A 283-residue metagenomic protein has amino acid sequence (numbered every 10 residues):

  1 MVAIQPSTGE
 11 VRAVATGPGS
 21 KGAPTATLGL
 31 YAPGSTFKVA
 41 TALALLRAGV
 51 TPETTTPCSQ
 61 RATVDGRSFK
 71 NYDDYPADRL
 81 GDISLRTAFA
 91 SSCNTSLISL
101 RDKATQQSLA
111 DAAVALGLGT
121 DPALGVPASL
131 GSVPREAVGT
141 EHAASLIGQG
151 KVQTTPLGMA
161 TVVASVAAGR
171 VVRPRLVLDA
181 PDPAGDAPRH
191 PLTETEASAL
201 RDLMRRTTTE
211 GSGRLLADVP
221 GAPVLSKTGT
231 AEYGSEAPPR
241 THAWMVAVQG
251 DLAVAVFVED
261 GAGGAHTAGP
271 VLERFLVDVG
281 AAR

Functional and structural regions predicted by a protein language model:
M1-G29, A44-D260: Beta-lactam-recognizing serine transpeptidase/beta-lactamase-like catalytic domain environment
T27-F37: Gly/Ser-rich catalytic serine loop of serine hydrolases
Y31-P33, V114, A128-S129, P270-A282: A signal for specific C-terminal beta-sheet/loop modules enriched in small/flexible residues with GP/PG/PP motifs
S35-A44, P156-T161, T267-R274: Short amphipathic alpha-helical face segments that pack within enzyme cores and frequently flank/anchor catalytic
A184, P188, R201-L203, G269-R283: Short, gly/Ser/Thr-rich active-site loops of penicillin-recognizing serine hydrolases
V258-A268: A short acidic/glycine-rich loop-to-helix N-cap element
